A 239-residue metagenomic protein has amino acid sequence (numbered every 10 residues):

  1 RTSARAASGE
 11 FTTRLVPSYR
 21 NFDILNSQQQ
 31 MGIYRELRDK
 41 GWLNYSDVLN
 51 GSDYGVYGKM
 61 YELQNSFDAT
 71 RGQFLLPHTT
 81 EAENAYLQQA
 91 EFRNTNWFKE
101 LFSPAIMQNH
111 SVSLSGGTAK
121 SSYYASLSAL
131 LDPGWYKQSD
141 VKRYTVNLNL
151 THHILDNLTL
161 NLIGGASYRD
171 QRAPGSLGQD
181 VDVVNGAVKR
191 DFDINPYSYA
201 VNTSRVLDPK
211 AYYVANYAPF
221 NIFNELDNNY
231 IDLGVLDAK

Functional and structural regions predicted by a protein language model:
R1-S3, S8, T70, F102 (+3 more regions): A beta-strand signature from Gram-negative outer-membrane beta-barrel systems, especially the internal plug domain
T2-E91, G134-S139, T145, N149-K239: Surface-exposed loop/interface segments of Gram-negative outer-membrane beta-barrel transport/assembly proteins
W97-K99: Surface-exposed cleft-lining segments at the edges of enzyme active sites
M107, T118-A119, L155: Outer-membrane beta-barrel channels and translocator barrels
M107-H110, Y144-N147: Short alpha-helical segments and helix-capping/turn motifs at coil-helix boundaries
N109-S113, P219: Short, charged beta->alpha transition segments
S113-S115, S126, N149: Outer-membrane beta-barrel architecture
G116-T118, A129, H152, G164: Residue-level signature of outer-membrane beta-barrel architecture
